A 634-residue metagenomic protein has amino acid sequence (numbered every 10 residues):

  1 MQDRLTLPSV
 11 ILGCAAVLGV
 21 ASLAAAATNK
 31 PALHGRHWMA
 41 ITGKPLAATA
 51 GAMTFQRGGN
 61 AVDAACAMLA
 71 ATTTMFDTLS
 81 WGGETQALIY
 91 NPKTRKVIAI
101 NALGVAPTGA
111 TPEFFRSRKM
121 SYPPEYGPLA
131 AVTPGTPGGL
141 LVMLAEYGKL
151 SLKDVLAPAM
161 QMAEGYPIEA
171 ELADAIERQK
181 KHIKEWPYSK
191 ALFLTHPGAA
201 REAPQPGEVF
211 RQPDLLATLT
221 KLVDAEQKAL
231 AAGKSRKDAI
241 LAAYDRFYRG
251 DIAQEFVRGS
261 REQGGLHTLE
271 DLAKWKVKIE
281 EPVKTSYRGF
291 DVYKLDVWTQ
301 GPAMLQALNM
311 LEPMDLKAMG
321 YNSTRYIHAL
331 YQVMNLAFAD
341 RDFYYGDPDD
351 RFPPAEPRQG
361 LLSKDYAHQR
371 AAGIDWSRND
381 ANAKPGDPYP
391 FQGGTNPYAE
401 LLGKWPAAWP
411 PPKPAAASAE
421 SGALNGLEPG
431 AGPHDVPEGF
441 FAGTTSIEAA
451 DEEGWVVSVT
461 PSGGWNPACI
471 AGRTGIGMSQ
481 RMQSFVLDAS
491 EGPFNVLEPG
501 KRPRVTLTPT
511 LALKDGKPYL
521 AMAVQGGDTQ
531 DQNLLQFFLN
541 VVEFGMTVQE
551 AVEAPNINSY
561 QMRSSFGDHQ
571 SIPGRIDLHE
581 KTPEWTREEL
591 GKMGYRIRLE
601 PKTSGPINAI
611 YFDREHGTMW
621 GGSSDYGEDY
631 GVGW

Functional and structural regions predicted by a protein language model:
S9-S22: Bacterial N-terminal signal peptides
A25-T49, M53, R57-A242, F247-T299: Noncatalytic scaffold domains of N-terminal-nucleophile
T74-A99, R116, R258, Q263-T268 (+6 more regions): Active-site rim segments in enzyme catalytic domains, especially the processed small/beta chain of N-terminal
T78, L129-A130, G207, P282 (+4 more regions): Short Gly/Pro-enriched turn/cap motifs at secondary-structure boundaries
V105, G464-N466, G526-G527: A short acidic/small-residue loop/turn micro-motif
A253, V257, L316-S462, R473 (+1 more regions): Internal maturation/activation junctions in enzymes
G301-K317, A512-L520, G527-V552: M16/insulysin-pitrilysin zinc metalloprotease superfamily fold
F338, E453, G500-P503, L534-L535 (+1 more regions): Extended C-terminal subregions enriched in glycine
